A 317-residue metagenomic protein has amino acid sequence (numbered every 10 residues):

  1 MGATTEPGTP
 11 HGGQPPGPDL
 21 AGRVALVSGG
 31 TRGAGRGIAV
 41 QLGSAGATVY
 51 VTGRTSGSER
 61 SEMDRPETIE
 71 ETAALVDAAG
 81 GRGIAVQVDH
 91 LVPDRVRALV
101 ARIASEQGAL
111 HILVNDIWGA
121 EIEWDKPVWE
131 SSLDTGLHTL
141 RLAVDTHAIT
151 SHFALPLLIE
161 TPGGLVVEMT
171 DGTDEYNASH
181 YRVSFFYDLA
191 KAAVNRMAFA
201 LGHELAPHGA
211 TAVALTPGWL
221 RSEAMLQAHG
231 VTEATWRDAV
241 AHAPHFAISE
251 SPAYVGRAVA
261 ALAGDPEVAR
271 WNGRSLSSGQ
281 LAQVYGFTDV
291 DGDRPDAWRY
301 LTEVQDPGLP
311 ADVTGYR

Functional and structural regions predicted by a protein language model:
G17-S56: Canonical Rossmann dinucleotide-binding motif of NAD(H)/NADP(H)-dependent dehydrogenases/reductases, specifically
R23, G81-R82, A109-L110, L158-G172 (+2 more regions): Active-site loop of short-chain dehydrogenase/reductase
S58, A200-A210, P266-A269: Active-site-adjacent segment of SDR/Rossmann-fold oxidoreductases
M63-E70, R97, W118-L137, A178-V183: Conserved mid-core segment of classical short-chain dehydrogenase/reductases
P66-E67, Q87-L99: The beta1-alpha1 cofactor-binding region of Rossmann-like NAD(H)/NADP(H)-dependent oxidoreductases
A101, H138-E160, D174, G202-H203 (+1 more regions): Amphipathic alpha-helical dimer-interface segment in Rossmann-like NAD(P)H-dependent oxidoreductases
G119-E121, E130-L133, I159-P207, G218-G230: Catalytic loop of short-chain dehydrogenase/reductase
A214, A234-R317: C-terminal helical subdomain
